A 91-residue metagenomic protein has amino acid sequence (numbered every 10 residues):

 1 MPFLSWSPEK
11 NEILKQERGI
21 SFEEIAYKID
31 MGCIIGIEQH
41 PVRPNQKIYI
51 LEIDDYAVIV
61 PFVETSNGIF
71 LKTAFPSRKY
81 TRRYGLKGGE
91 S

Functional and structural regions predicted by a protein language model:
M1-S91: Ribonuclease/tRNase effector modules and their secretory precursors
